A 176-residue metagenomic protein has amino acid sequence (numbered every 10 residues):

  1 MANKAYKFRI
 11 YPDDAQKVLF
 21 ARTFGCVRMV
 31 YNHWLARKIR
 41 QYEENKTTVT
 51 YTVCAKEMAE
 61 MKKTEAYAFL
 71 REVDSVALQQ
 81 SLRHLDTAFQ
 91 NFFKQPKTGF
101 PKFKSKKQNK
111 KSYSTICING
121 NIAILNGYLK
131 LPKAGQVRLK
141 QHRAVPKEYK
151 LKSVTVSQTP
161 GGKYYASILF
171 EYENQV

Functional and structural regions predicted by a protein language model:
M1-V176: Nucleic-acid substrate recognition interfaces
